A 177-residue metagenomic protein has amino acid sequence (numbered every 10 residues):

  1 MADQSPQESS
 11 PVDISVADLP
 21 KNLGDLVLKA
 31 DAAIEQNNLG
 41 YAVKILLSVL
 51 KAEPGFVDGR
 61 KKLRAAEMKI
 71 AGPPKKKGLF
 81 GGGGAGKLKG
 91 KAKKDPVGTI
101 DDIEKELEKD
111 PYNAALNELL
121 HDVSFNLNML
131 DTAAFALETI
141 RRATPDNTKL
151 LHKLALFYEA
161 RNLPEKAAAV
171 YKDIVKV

Functional and structural regions predicted by a protein language model:
A2-V27, I70-D95, I103-D110: TPR-adjacent "capping" and linker segments in tetratricopeptide-repeat scaffold/adaptor proteins
P20, P54, P111-Y112, N128 (+1 more regions): Short coil turns that delineate tetratricopeptide repeat
A33, E67, V123-S124, Y158: Residue at a conserved register position within TPR or TPR-like alpha-solenoid repeats
